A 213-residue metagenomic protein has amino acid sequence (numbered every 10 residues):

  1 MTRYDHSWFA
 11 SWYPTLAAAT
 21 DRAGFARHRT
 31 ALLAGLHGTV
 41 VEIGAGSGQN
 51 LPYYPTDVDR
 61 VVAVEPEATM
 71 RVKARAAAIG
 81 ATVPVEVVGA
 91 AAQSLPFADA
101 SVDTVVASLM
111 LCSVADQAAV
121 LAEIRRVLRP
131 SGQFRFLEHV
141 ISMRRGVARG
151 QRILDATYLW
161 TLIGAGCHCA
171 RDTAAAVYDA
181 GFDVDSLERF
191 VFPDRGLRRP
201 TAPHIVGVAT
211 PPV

Functional and structural regions predicted by a protein language model:
M1-G38, Q49-Y53, T69, I153: Conserved class I S-adenosyl-L-methionine
V41-S94: Class I SAM-dependent methyltransferase SAM/SAH-binding core
Q93-V105: A short acidic, Gly/Pro-enriched loop at the edge of an enzyme's catalytic core that lines a small-molecule cofactor
D103-D116: A short SAM/SAH-binding and catalytic strip from SAM-dependent methyltransferases
A118-Q133: A short glycine-rich, Lys/Arg-flanked "PGG" loop and its adjoining helix->strand segment in the class I
R135-T157: Conserved class I S-adenosyl-L-methionine
A165-G181: Short alpha-helix
E188-V213: Core SAM-dependent methyltransferase catalytic element
